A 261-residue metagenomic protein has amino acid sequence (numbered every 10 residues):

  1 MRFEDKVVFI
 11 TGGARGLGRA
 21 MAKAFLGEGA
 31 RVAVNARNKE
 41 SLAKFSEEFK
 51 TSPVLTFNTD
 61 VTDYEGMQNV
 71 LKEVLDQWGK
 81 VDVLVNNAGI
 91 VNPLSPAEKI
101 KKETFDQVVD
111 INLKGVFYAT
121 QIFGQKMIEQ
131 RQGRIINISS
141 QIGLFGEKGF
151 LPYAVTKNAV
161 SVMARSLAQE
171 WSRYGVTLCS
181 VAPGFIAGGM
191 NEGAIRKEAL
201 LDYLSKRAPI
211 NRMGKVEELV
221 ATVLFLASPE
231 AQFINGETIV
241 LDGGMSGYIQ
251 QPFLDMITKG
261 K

Functional and structural regions predicted by a protein language model:
V7, G12-G16: Conserved glycine-rich cofactor-binding loop
K39, N58-V70, K102, E217-E218: The beta1-alpha1 cofactor-binding region of Rossmann-like NAD(H)/NADP(H)-dependent oxidoreductases
L94, N235-K261: Short C-terminal tail/terminal secondary-structure segment of NAD(P)H-dependent dehydrogenase/reductase domains
S95-A97, K101-V109, L204: Substrate-binding pocket helix/loop in short-chain dehydrogenase/reductase
T120, T156, A164: Active-site helix of classical SDR
Q125, Q169-R173, Q232: Alpha-helical segment proximal to the catalytic Tyr-Lys
S140: Residue(s) in the substrate-gating loop at a strand-loop-helix junction that position the organic substrate next
